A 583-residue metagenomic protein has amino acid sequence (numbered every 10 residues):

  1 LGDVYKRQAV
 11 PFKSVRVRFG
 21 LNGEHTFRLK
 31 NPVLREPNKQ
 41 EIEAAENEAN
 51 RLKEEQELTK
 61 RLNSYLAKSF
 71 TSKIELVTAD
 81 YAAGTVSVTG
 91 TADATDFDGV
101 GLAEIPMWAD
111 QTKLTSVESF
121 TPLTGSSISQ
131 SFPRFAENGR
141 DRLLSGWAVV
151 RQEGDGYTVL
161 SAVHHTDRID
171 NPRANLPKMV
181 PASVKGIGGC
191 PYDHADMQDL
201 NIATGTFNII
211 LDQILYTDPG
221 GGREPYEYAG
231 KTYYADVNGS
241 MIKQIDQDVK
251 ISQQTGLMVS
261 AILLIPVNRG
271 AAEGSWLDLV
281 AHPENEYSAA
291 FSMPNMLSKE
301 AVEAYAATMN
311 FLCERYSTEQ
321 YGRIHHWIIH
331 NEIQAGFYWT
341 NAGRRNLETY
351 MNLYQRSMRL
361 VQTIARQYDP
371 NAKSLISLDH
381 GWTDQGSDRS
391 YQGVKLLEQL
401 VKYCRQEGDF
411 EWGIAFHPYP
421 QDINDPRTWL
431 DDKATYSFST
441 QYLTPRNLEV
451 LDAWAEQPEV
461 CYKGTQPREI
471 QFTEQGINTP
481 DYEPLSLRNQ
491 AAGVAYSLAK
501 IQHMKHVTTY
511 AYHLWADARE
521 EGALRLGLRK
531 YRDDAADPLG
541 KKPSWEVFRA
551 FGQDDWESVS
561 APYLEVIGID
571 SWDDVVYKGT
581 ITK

Functional and structural regions predicted by a protein language model:
G2-Y5: Short, small-residue-biased leader/transition segments that mark boundaries at the very start of proteins
V17-E24: Short beta-strand-plus-loop segments that form exposed binding edges in beta-rich domains
E41-E55, E284-S288, Y338, Y482-Y496 (+1 more regions): Aromatic-rich peripheral "rim/lid" segments of glycoside hydrolase catalytic domains that contact and position glycan
A44-D80, A550-Q553: Short, compositionally biased P/S/T/A/G/V-rich stretches that sit at domain boundaries
A82-T95: Aromatic/hydrophobic beta-strand junction motif of beta-rich domains
V88, L160-Q213: Boundary/entry segment of secreted carbohydrate-active catalytic domains
A203-Q385, Q421-D422, D517-G522: Substrate-binding cleft and catalytic face of glycoside hydrolase catalytic domains, especially the flexible beta-alpha
Q320-R323, T349-P484: Noncatalytic carbohydrate-binding groove/subsite architecture in carbohydrate-active enzymes
